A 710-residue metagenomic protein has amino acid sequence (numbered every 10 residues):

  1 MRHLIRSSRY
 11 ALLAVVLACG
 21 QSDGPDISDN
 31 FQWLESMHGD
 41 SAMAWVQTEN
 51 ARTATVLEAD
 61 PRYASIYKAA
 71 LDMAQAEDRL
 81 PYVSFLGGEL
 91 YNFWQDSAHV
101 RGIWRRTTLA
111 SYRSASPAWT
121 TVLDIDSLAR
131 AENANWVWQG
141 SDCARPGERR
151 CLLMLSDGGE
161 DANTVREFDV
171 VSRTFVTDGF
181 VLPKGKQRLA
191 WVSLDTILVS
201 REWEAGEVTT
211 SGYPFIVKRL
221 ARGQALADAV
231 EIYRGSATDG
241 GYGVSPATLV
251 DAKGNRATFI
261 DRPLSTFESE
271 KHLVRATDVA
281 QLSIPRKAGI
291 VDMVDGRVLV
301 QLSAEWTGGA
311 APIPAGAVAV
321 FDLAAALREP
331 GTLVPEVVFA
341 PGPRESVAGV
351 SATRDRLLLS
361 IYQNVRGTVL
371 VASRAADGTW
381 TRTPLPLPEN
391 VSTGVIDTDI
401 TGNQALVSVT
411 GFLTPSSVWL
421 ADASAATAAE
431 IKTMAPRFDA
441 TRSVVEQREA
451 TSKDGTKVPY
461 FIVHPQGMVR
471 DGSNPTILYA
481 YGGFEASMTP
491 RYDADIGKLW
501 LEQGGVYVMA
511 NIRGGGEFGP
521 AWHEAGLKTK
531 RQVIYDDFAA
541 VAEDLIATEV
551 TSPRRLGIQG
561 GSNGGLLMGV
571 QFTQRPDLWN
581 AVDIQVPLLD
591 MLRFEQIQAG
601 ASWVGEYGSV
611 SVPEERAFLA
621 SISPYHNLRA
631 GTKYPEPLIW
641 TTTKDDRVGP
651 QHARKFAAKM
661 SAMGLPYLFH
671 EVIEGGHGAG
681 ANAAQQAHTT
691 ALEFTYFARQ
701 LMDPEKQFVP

Functional and structural regions predicted by a protein language model:
C19-Q21: N-terminal Sec signal peptide cleavage junction
A44-C143, M154, Y242-S303, G308 (+8 more regions): Non-catalytic accessory segments flanking enzyme active sites
R105-L109, R166-V171, Y213-Q224, K271-A276 (+3 more regions): Beta-propeller blade signature
A118-G140, R150-L155, G159-T196, S200-S211 (+2 more regions): Asp-box/WD-like beta-propeller blade repeats and closely related beta-sheet repeat scaffolds
W119, V170-L182, Q224-T238, V274-I284 (+2 more regions): Blade-edge beta-strand/turn elements of extracellular beta-propeller and related beta-sheet repeat scaffolds
D126-G147, L155-A162, V171-G179, P388 (+7 more regions): Cap/lid segment of the alpha/beta-hydrolase catalytic domain
P214-R262: Polar, glycine-rich mid-to-C-terminal structural blocks that act as macromolecule-binding/assembly scaffolds
I496, E502, M509-P710: Active-site-proximal cap/loop segments of hydrolase catalytic domains
